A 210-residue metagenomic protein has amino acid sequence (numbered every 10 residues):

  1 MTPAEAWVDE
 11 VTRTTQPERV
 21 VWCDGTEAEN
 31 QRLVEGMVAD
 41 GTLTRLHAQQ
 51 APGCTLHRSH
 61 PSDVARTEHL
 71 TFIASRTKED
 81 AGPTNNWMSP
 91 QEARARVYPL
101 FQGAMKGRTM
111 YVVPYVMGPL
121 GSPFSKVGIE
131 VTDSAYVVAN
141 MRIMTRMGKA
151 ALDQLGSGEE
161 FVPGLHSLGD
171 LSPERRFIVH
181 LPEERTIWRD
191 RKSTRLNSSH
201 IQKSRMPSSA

Functional and structural regions predicted by a protein language model:
M1, S89, M206-S208: Secondary-structure junction/capping motif
T2-T14: Short aromatic-glycine motifs in intrinsically disordered, low-complexity regions
T14-T15, R19-S193: Long, basic/Gly/Ser/Thr-rich N-terminal segments that mediate initial subcellular attachment or targeting
E27, I201-Q202: Generic hydrophobic alpha-helical segments
M37, R195, R205, S209-A210: Glycine-rich phosphate/ribose-binding loops and adjacent secondary-structure elements that form binding surfaces
K192-H200: Conserved small/polar residues in nucleotide/adenosyl-binding loops
